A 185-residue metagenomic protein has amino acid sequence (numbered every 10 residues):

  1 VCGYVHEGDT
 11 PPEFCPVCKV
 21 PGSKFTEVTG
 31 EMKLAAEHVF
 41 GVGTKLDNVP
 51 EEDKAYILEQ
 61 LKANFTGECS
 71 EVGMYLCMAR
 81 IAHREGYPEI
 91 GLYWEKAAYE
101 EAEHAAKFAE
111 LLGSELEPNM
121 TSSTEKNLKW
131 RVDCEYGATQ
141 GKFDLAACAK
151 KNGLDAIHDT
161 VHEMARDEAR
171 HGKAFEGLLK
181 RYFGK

Functional and structural regions predicted by a protein language model:
V1-K185: Non-heme di-metal
